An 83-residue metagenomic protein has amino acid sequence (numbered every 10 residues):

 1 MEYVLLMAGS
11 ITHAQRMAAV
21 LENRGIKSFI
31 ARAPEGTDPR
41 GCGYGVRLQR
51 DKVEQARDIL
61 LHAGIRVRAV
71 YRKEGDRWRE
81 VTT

Functional and structural regions predicted by a protein language model:
M1-E2, T83: Short, low-complexity, intrinsically disordered N-terminal peptides in bacterial proteins
E2-L5, G9-E22, I26-R50, E54-Q55: Amphipathic, hydrophobic secondary-structure cores in small proteins
R50-T83: C-terminal structural segments of small proteins and small subunits
